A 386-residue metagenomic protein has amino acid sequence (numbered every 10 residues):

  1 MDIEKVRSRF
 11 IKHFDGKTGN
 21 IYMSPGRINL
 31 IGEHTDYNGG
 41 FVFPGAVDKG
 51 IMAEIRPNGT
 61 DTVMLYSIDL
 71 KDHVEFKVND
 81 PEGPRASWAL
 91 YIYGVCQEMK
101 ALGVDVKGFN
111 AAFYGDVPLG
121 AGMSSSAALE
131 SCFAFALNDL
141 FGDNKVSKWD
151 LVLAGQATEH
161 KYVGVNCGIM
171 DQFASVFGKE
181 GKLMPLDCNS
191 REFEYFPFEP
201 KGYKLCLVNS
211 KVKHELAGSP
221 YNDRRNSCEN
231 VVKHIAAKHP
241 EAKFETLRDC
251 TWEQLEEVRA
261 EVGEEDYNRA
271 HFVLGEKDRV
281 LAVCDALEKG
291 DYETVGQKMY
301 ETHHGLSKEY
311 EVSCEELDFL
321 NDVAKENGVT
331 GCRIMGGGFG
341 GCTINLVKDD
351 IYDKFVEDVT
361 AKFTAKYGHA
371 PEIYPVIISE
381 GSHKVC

Functional and structural regions predicted by a protein language model:
M1-Y22, I28-G32, Y37, F41 (+5 more regions): Gly/Ser-rich oxyanion-binding loop with an adjacent helix/lid that shapes the negatively charged ligand pocket
D2-R27, M52-R85, K182-G331, L346-C386: C-terminal nucleotide
G39-A46, R224-R225: Short Gly/aromatic-enriched secondary-structure transition segments
P44-A46, E54-P57, G103: Short, charge-rich binding segments
A128, C342-L346: FabD-like malonyl-/acyl-CoA
F339: Glycine-rich phosphate-binding loop
